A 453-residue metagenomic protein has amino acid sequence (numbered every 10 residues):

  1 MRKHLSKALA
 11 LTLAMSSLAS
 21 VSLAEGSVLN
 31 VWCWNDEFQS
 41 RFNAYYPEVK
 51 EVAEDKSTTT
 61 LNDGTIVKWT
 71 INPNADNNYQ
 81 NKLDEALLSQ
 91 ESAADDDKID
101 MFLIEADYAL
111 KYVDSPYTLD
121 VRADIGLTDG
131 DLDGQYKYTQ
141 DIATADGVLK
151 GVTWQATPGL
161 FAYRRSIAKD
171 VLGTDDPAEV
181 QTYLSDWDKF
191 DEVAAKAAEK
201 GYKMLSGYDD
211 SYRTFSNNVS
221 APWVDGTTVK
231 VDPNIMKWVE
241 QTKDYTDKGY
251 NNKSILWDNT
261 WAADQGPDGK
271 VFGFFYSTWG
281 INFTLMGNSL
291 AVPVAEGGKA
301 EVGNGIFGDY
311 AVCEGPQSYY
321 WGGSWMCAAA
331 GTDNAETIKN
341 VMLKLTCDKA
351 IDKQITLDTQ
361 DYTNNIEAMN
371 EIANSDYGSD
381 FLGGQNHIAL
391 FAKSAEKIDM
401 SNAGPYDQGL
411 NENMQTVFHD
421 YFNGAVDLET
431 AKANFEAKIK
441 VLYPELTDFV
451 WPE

Functional and structural regions predicted by a protein language model:
S6-L11, V21-L110, K353-T356, T416 (+1 more regions): Conserved N-terminal structural module of periplasmic/extracytoplasmic solute-binding proteins
R41, R165, M342-A373: Periplasmic-binding protein-like
P47, K237-N340: Extracytoplasmic/periplasmic substrate-binding proteins
E54-A75, A94, T174-V180, G226-T228 (+3 more regions): A local structural motif
Q80-K98, F102, S115, A168 (+4 more regions): Short helices/loops that flank or line small-molecule/ion binding pockets
E91, D100-L160, D188, G297-E314: Hinge/lid segment of periplasmic solute-binding proteins
I125-G130, D141-S211, W223-L256, A330-E336 (+1 more regions): Helix-loop-helix "hinge/cap" segment bordering the ligand-binding cleft or interdomain interface
G305-G308, T356-D420, D448-E453: Long, aromatic- and glycine/proline-rich binding clefts that accommodate carbohydrate-like moieties
